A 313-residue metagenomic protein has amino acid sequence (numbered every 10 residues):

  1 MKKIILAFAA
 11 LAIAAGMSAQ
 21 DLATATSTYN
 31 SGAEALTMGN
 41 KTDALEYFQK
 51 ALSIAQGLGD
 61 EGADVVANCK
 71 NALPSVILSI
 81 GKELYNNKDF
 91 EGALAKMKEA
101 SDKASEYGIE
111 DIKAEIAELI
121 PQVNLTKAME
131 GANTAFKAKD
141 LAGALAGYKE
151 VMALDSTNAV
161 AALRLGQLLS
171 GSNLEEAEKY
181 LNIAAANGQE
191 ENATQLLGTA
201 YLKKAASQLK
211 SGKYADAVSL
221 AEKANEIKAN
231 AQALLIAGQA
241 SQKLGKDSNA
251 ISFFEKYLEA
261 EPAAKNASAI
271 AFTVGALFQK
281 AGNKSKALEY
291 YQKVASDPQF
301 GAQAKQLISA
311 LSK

Functional and structural regions predicted by a protein language model:
K2, L6, M17-K82, N86-N87 (+2 more regions): N-terminal leader/linker segments that initiate helical-solenoid repeat arrays
T26, D60, N68, S75 (+7 more regions): Start-of-helix register in tetratricopeptide repeats
M38, I80, N87, A138 (+4 more regions): Structural motif corresponding to the intra-repeat A-B loop/turn of tetratricopeptide repeats
Q56, S105, S156, G188-Q189 (+3 more regions): Short coil turns that delineate tetratricopeptide repeat
D64-N68, A72, S79, E115 (+8 more regions): Canonical tetratricopeptide repeat
